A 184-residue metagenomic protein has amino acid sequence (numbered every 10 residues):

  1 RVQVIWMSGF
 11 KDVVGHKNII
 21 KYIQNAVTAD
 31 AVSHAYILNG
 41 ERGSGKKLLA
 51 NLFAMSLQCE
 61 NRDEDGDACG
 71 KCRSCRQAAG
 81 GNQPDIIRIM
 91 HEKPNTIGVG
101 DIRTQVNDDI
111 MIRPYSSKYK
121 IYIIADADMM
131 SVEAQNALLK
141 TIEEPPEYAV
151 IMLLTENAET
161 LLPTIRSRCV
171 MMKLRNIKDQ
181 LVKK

Functional and structural regions predicted by a protein language model:
V2-E133: Clamp-loader machinery-focused feature within the broader ASCE/P-loop NTPase space
G15, D126, L153-L154, K173-L174: Small/polar loops that bind or transfer phosphate-bearing groups
S44, E159-T160, Q180: Short alpha-helical
M90, V170-Q180: Conserved AAA+ ATPase "SRH/arginine-finger" region at the nucleotide-binding site
M111, N136-L153: Conserved catalytic/switch belt of AAA+ P-loop NTPases
M130, P145-L162: Sensor-1/coupling segment of RecA-like P-loop NTPase cores
A137-I142, A158-R168: Short regulatory helix/loop adjacent to the ATP-binding pocket of P-loop NTPases
